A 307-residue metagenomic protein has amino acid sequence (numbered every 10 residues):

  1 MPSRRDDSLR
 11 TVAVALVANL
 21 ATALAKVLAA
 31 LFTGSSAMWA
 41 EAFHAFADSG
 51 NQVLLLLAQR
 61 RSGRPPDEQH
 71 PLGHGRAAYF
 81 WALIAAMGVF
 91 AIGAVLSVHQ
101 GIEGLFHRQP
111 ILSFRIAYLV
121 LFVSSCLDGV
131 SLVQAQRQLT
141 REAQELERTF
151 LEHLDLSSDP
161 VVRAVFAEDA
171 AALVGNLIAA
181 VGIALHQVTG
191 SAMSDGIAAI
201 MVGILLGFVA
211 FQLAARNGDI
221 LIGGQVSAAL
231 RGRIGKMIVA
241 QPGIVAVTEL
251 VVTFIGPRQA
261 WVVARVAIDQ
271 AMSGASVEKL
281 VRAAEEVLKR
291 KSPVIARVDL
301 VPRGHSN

Functional and structural regions predicted by a protein language model:
M1-Q225: Alpha-helical transmembrane cores and adjacent cytosolic helix/loop segments of polytopic membrane transporters
M1-S8, A210-N307: Peripheral (non-transmembrane) domains and long loops of multi-pass membrane proteins
